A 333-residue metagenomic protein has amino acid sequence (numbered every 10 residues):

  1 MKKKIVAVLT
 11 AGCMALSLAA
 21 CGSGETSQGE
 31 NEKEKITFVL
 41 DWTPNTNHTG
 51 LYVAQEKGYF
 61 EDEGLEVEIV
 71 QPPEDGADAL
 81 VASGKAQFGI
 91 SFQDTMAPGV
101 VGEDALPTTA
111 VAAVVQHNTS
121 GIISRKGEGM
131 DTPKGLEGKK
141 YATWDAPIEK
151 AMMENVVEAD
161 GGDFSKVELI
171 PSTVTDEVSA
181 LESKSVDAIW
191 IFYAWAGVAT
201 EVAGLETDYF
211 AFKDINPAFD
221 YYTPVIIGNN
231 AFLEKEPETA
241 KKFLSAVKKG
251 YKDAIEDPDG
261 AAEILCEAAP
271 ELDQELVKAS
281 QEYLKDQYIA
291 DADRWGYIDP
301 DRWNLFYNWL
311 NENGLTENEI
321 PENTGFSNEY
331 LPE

Functional and structural regions predicted by a protein language model:
M1-K35, D62, P332-E333: Short, low-complexity disordered leader/linker segments with a strong preference for bacterial N-terminal type II
Q28-D163, E168-T173, D187-A194, F210 (+1 more regions): Short, glycine-/small- and polar/acidic-enriched structural segments that line small-molecule recognition paths
T49, V53, K57-G58, A79 (+14 more regions): Solvent-exposed, polar/charged alpha-helical surfaces in well-ordered, non-transmembrane soluble domains, broadly
Q55-E56, E61, E158, E201 (+3 more regions): Short polybasic/polar patches that bind polyanions
L65, L205, L315: Short phosphate-binding/catalytic loops that engage adenosine nucleotides
Q93, D176-S179, S183-E267: Pocket-lining segment of extracytoplasmic ligand-binding domains
E234-N313: Secondary-structure end/capping motifs
W303-E333: Conserved C-terminal helix/tail region of periplasmic/extracytoplasmic solute-binding proteins
